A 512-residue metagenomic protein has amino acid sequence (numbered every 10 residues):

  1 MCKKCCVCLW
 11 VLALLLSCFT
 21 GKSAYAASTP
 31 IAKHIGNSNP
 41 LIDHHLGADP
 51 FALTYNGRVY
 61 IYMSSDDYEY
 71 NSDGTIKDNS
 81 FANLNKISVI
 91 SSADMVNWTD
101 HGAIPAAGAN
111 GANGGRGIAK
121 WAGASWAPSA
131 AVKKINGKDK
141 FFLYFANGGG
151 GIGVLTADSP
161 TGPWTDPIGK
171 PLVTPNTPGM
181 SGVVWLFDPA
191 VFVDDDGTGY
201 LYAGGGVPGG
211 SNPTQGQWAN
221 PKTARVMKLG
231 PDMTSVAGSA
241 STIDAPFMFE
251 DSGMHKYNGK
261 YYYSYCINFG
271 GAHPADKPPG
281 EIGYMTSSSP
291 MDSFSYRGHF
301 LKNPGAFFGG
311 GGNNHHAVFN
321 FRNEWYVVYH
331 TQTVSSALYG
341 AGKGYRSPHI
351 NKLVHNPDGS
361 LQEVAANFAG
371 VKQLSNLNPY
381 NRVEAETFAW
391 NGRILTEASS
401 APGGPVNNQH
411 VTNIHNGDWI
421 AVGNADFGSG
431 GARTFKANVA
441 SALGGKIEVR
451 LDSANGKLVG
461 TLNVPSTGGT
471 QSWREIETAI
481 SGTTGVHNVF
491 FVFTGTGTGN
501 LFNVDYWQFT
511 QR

Functional and structural regions predicted by a protein language model:
K4-K22: Sec-dependent N-terminal signal peptides of Gram-positive bacterial secreted proteins and lipoproteins
A26-T461, P465-R512: Carbohydrate-active catalytic/glycan-binding domains of CAZyme proteins, especially the secreted or lumenal ectodomains
